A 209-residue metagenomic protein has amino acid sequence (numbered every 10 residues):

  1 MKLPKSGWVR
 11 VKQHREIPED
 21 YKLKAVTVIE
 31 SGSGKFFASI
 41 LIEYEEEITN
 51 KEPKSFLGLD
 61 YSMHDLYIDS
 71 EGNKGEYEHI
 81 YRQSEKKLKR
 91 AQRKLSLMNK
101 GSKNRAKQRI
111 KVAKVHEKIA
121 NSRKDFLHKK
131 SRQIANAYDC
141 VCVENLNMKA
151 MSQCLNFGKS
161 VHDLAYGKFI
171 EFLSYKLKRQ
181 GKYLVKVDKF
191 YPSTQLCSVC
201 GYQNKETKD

Functional and structural regions predicted by a protein language model:
M1-V28: Acidic carboxylate diad motif detector
E19, G32-D209: Positively charged, helix-rich recognition surfaces that bind polyanionic ligands
